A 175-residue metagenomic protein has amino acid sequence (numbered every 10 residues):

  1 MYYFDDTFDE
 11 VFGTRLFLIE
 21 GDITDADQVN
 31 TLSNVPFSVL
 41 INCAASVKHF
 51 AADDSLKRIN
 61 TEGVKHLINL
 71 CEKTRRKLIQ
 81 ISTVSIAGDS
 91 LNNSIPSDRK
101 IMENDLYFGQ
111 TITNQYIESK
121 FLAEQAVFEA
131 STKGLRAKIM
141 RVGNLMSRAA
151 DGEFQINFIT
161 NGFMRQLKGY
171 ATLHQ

Functional and structural regions predicted by a protein language model:
Y2-G13, E129-T132: Short, conserved catalytic or adaptor-binding loops enriched in Gly and charged residues
E10-F12, L16-E62, E72-T74, L78: NAD(P)H-binding glycine-rich loop region in Rossmannoid oxidoreductase-like domains and their noncatalytic homologs
S46-K48, V84-L91, G143-M146: Active-site segment of SDR-like NAD(P)-dependent oxidoreductases
A51-S55, D89-N93, A150-D151: Short, solvent-exposed loop/turn and secondary-structure capping segments
R58, E62-Q115, R136-K138: Conserved Rossmann-fold NAD(P)-dependent oxidoreductase catalytic core, especially the SDR/UDP-sugar
T61-L67, S119-V127, Q166: Conserved catalytic Lys-bearing alpha helix of Rossmann-like short-chain dehydrogenase/reductases
S94-K100, E129-Q175: NAD(P)-dependent short-chain dehydrogenase/reductase
